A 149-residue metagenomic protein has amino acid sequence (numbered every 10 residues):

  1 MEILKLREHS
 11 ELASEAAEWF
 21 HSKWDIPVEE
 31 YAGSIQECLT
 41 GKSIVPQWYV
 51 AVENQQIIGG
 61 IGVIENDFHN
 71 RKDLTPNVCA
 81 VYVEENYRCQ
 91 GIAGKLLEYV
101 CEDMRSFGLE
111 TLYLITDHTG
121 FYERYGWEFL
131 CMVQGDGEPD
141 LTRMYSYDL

Functional and structural regions predicted by a protein language model:
M1-A16: A short beta-loop-alpha structural element at the N-terminal edge of CoA-dependent acyl/N-acetyltransferase catalytic
D25-V52: Active-site rim helix/loop that mediates acceptor-substrate recognition in acyltransferases
P46, P139-M144: Short hydrophobic/aromatic beta-strand or adjacent loop that forms the aromatic wall/cage of a ligand/substrate-binding
V50, Q56-N66, N77, Y82: Conserved beta-strand in the GNAT
V52-N54, Y147-L149: Active-site beta-strand termini and strand-to-loop segments that position acidic
V83, C89-E102: Conserved acetyl-CoA-binding loop-helix of GNAT-fold acetyltransferases
S106, E110, T116-L141: Conserved active-site alpha-helix within GNAT-family acetyltransferase domains
